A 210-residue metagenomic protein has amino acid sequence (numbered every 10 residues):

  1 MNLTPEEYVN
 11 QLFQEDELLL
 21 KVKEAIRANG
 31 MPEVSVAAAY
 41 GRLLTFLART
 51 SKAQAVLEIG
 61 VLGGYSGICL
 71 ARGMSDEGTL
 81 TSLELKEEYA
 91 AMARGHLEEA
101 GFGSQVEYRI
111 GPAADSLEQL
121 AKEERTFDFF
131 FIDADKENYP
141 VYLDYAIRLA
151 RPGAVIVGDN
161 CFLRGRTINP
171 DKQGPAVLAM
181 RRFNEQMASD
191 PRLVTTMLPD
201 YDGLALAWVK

Functional and structural regions predicted by a protein language model:
M1-F129, K136-V157, C161-K210: A short alpha-helical cap/connector motif
